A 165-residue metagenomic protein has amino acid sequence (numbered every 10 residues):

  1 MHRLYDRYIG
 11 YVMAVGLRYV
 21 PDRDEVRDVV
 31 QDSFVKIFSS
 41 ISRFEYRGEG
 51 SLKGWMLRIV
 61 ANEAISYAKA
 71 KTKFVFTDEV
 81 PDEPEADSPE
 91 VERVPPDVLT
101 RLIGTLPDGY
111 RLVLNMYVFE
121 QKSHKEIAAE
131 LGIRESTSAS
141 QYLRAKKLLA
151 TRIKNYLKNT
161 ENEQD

Functional and structural regions predicted by a protein language model:
M1-A14: A short, charge-rich alpha-helical start-of-domain segment used by transcription regulators
Y8, V29, Q141-R144: Residues within the DNA-recognition helix of helix-turn-helix
A14, D28-V35, G50-N62: Structural recognition of an alpha-helix C-terminal capping motif at a helix-to-coil junction
R18-P21, F34-E49, A70-T72: Sigma70-family region 2
S33, I59, L114, I127-A128 (+1 more regions): Hydrophobic positions on the alpha-helical face of helix-turn-helix-like DNA-binding modules
R43, R47, L57-D78, R144: Arg/Lys-rich amphipathic alpha helix in sigma70-family domain 2
I65, Y110, F119, K125 (+1 more regions): DNA-recognition helix of helix-turn-helix
S66, K73-L99: Internal acidic/polar
